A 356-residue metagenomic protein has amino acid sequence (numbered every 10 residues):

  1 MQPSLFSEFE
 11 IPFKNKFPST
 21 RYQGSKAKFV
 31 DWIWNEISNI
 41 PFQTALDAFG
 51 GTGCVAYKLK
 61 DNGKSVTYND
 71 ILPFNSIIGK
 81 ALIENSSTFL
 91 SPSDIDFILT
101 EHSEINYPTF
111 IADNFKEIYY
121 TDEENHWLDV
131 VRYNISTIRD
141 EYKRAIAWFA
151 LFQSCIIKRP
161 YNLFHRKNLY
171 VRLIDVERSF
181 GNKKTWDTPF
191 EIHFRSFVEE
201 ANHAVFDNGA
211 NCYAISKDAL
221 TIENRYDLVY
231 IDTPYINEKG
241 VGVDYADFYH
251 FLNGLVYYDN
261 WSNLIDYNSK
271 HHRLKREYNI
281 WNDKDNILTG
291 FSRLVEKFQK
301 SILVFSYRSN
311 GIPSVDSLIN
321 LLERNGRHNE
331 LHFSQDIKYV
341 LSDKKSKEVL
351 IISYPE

Functional and structural regions predicted by a protein language model:
M1-L46, C54-D61, N85: S-adenosyl-L-methionine
F9-E10, Y119-D244, N260-H271: SAM-dependent nucleic-acid methyltransferase catalytic core
I33, A45-L59, Y68-P73, N224-Y245 (+1 more regions): Conserved proline-anchored active-site loop of SAM-dependent methyltransferases that bridges a beta-strand
T44-Y107, D113-K116, V130-S136, A145-W148 (+4 more regions): SAM cofactor-binding core of SAM-dependent methyltransferases, primarily the Rossmann-like beta-alpha-beta module
I236-K300: SAM-dependent methyltransferase catalytic-core segment centered on the flexible catalytic loop and adjoining short
K275-G326, F333-S334: Conserved Class I SAM-dependent methyltransferase catalytic core
V315-E356: Class I S-adenosyl-L-methionine
